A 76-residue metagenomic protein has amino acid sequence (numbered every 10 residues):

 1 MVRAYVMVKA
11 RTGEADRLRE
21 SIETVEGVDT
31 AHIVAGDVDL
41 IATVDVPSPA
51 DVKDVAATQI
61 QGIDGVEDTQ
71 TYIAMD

Functional and structural regions predicted by a protein language model:
M1-D76: A compositional/biophysical signature of low hydrophobicity enriched in polar/charged and small residues
